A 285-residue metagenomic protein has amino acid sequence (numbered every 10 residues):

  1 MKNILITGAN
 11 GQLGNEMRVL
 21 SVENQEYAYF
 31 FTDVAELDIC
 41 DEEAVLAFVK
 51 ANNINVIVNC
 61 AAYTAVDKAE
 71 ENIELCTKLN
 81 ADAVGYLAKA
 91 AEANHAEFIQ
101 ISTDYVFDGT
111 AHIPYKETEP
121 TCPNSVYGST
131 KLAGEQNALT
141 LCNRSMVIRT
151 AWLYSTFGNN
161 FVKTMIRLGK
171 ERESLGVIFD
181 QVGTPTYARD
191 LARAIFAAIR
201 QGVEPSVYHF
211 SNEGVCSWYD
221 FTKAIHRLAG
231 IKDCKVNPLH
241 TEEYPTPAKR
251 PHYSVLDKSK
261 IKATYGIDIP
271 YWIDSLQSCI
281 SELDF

Functional and structural regions predicted by a protein language model:
K2-V22: N-terminal Rossmann NAD(P)H-binding glycine-rich loop of SDR-like oxidoreductase domains
Q12, A194, Q201-P247: Mid/C-terminal beta-alpha module of Rossmann-like enzyme folds, strongest in SDR-family dehydrogenases/epimerases
F30-E43: Rossmann-fold cofactor-recognition segment
E42-L79: NAD(P)H-binding glycine-rich loop region in Rossmannoid oxidoreductase-like domains and their noncatalytic homologs
E71-I99: NAD(P)-cofactor binding segment of oxidoreductase domains
K78, A83-Y86, V106-I148, L153: Catalytic helix-loop patch of NAD(P)-dependent Rossmann-fold dehydrogenases
Q136-G183, R189-D190, F196: NAD(P)-dependent short-chain dehydrogenase/reductase
S217-K223, H240-C279, L283-F285: Conserved C-terminal active-site "lid" loop/helix of NAD(P)H-dependent oxidoreductases that clamps the redox cofactor
